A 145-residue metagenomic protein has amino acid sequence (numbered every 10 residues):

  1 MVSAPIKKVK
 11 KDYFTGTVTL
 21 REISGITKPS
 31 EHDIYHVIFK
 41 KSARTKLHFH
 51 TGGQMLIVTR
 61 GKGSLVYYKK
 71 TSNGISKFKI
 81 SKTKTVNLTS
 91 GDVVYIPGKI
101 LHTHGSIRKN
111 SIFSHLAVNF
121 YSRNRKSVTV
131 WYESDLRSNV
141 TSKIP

Functional and structural regions predicted by a protein language model:
M1-H32, K46, S76-T85, T129-P145: A short, N-terminal "cap"/entry segment at the start of jelly-roll beta-barrel domains of the cupin/DSBH fold
L20-E22, I34-I38, M55, T85 (+2 more regions): Conserved hydrophobic/aromatic beta-strand scaffold that supports enzyme active sites
D33-H50, M55, T71: Conserved short histidine dyad/triad with adjacent acidic residue
R44-K46, S64, S90-V94, G98-H104: Histidine-centered metal-chelating micro-motifs
F49, I57, N87, R108-N110: Extracellular/periplasmic catalytic domains that process cell-envelope and extracellular macromolecules
T51-S76: Glycine- and acidic-residue-biased ligand/ion/polar-headgroup-sensing regions
K70-K99: Short acidic-glycine-tyrosine-enriched beta hairpin
N110-V130: A short hydrophobic beta-strand segment most commonly corresponding to one strand of the jelly-roll/cupin
